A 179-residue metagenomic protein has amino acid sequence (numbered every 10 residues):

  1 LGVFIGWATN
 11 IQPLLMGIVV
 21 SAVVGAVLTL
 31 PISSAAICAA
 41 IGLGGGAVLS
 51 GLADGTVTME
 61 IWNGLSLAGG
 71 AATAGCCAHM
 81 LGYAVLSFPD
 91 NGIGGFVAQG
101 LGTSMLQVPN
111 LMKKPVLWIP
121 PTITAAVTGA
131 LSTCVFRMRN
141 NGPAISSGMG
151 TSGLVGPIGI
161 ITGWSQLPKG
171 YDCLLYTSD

Functional and structural regions predicted by a protein language model:
G2-G100: Generic multipass alpha-helical transmembrane bundles of integral membrane proteins
I11, S152, D172-L174: Helical membrane-embedded segments and adjacent short helical loop/helix-boundary regions of multi-pass membrane
I18, A22, T122-A126, A130: Alpha-helical transmembrane spans of integral membrane proteins, capturing the lipid-embedded, hydrophobic core of TM
A26, L65, T73-V116, I123-V127 (+1 more regions): Alpha-helical membrane segments and immediately flanking helix-loop junctions that form or couple to the substrate/ion
R137-A144, K169: Extracellular/periplasmic helix-loop-helix junctions in multi-pass membrane proteins
W164-D172: Membrane-interface segments at the starts/ends of alpha-helical transmembrane spans
Y176-D179: Conserved small/polar residues in nucleotide/adenosyl-binding loops
